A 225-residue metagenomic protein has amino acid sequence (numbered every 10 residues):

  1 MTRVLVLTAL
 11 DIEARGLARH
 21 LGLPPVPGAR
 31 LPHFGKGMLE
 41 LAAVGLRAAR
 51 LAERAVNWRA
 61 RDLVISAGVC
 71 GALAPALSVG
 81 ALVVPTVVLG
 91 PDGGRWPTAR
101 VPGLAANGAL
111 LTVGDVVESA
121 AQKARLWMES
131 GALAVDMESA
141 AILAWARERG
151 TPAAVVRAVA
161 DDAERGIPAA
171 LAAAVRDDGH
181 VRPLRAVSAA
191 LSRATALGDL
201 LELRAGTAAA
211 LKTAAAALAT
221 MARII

Functional and structural regions predicted by a protein language model:
M1-G103, L110, L133, E148: Metabolite-binding pocket within alpha/beta catalytic cores that recognizes anionic/polar moieties
V6-L10, A14, A48-A49, G94 (+5 more regions): Generic structural signal for well-ordered, non-membrane alpha-helical segments in soluble metabolic enzymes
G16-H20, R54, A109, R125 (+4 more regions): Alpha-helical scaffold segments in soluble metabolic enzymes
R19-L23, G108-T112, V156, H180-V187: Short, functional N-terminal and low-complexity linear motifs
P25-V26, E129, D178-V181: Short, glycine- and charge-enriched coil/turn segments that flank and shape catalytic ligand pockets
P97-V175: Active-site rim beta-loop-alpha module in soluble metabolic enzymes
V159-I225: Regulatory input/activation interfaces that engage signals or partners
